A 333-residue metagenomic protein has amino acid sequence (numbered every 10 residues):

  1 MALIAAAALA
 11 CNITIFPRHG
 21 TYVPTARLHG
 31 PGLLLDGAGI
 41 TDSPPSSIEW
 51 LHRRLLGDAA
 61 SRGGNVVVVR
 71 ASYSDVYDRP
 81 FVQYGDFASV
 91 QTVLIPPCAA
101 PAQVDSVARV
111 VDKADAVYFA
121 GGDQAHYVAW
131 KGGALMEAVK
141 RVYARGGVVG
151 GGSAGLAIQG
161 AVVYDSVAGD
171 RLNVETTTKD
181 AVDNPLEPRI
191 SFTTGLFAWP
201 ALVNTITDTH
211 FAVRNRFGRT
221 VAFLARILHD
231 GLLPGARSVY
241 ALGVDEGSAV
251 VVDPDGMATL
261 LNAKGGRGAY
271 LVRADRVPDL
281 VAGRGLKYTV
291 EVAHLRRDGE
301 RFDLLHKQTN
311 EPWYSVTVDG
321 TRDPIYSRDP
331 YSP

Functional and structural regions predicted by a protein language model:
M1-A10: Bacterial N-terminal signal peptides
I13-R62, Y73-Q83, D170-P333: C-terminal and late-domain segments of enzyme folds
L34-L35, D115-A120, G150: Structural motif
V66-A71: Short internal beta-strands
S72-K113: Portal/gating segments that form or line small-molecule/metal binding sites
V110, A134-G146: Catalytic-core regions built around general acid/base machinery
Q124-G133: Glycine/threonine-rich flexible loop motifs
Y143-V163: Catalytic nucleophile loop
